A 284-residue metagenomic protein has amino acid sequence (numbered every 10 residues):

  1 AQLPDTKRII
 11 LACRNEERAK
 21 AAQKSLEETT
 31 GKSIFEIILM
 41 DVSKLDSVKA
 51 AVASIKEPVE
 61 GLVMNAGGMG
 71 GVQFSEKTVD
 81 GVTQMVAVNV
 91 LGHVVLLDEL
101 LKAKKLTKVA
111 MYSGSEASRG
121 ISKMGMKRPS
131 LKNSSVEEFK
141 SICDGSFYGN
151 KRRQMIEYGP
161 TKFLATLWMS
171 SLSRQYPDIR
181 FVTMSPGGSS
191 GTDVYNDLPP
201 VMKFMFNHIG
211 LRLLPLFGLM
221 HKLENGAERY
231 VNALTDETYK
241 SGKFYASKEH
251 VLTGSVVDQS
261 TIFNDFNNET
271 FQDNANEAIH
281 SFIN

Functional and structural regions predicted by a protein language model:
A1-D193: Rossmann-fold NAD(P)H-dependent dehydrogenase/reductase core
A22, L164-W168, G226-Y230, F271-I279: Alpha-helical packing segments of well-folded alpha/beta enzyme cores
V88, I156, P160, F217-H221 (+2 more regions): Short, surface-exposed alpha-helical recognition segments that flank or form part of ligand/macromolecule-binding
L106, V194-L198, D236-S241: Glycine/proline-rich active-site loop of Rossmann-fold NAD(P)-dependent oxidoreductases
Y148-M155, G188-E224: Alpha-helical membrane-targeting segments
Q175, T183-D197, F244-N264: C-terminal/domain-terminus segments
H208-S260, E277, S281: C-terminal helical subdomain
S260-N284: C-terminal amphipathic/interface module of NAD(P)-dependent oxidoreductases and related NAD-binding regulators
